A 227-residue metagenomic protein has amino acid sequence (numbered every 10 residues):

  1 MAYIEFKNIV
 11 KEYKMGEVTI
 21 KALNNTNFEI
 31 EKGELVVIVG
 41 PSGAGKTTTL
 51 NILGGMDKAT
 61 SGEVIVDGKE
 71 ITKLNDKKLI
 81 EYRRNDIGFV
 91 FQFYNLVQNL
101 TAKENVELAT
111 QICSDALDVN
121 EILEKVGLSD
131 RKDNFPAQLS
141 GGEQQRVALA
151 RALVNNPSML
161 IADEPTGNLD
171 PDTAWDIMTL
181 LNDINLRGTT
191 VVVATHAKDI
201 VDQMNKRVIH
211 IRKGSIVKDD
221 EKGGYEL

Functional and structural regions predicted by a protein language model:
A2-V201, N205, H210-I211: ABC family nucleotide-binding domain
D202-Q203, S215-L227: Conserved beta-strand-loop-alpha-helix hinge in the C-terminal portion of ABC ATPase nucleotide-binding domains
